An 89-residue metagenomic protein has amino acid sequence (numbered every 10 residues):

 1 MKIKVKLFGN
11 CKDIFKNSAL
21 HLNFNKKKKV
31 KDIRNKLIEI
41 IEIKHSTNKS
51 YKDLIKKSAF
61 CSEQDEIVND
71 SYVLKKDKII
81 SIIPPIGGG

Functional and structural regions predicted by a protein language model:
M1-G88: Ubiquitin-like/PB1-type beta-grasp interaction modules and other compact soluble beta-rich domains
